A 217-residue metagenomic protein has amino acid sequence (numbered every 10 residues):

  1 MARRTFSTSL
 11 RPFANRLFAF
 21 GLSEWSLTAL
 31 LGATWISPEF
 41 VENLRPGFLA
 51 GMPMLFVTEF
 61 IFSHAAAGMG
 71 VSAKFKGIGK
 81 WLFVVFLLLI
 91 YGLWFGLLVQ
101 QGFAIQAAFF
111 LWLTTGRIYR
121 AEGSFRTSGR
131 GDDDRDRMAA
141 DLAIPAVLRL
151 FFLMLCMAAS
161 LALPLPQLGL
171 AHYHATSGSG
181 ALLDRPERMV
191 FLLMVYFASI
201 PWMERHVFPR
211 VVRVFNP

Functional and structural regions predicted by a protein language model:
M1-F60, L170-M189, P209-P217: N-terminal topogenic module of multi-pass integral membrane proteins
R16-A19, V71-F83: Short, amphipathic, aromatic/basic-enriched membrane-interface segments that mark the entry/exit of transmembrane
T28-F40, V84-Q101, L153-P164: Hydrophobic alpha-helical transmembrane segments and adjacent interfacial helices in integral membrane proteins
F48-V57, A104-G116, L193-M194: Hydrophobic core segments of alpha-helical transmembrane domains in multi-pass membrane proteins
L55-K76, W94: Canonical alpha-helical transmembrane segments
V57-A67, T114-F125, F191-F208: Hydrophobic core segments of alpha-helical transmembrane domains in multi-pass integral membrane proteins
K80-L150: Membrane-proximal helix-loop-helix units in multi-pass membrane proteins
R130-P217: C-terminal membrane-adjacent module
